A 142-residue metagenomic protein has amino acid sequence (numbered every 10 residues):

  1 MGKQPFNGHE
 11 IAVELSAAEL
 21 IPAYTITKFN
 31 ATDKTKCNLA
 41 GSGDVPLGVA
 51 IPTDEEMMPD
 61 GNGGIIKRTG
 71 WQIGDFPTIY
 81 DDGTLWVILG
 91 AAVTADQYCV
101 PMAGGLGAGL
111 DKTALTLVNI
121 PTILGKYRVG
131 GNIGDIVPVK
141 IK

Functional and structural regions predicted by a protein language model:
M1-K142: Surface-exposed, low-hydrophobicity beta-strand/loop segments enriched in small/polar/acidic residues
